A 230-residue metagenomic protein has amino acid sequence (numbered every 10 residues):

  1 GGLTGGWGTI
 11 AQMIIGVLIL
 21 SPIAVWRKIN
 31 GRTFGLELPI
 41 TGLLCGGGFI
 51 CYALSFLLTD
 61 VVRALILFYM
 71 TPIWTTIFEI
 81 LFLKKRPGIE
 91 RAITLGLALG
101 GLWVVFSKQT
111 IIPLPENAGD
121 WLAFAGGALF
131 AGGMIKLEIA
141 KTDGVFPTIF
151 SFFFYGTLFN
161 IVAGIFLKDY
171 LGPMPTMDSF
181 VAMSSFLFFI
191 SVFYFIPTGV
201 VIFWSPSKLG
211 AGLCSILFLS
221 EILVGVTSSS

Functional and structural regions predicted by a protein language model:
G1, G8, S55-F56, L81-L83 (+5 more regions): Hydrophobic/aromatic residues within transmembrane alpha-helices of multi-pass small-molecule transporters
G1, V17-L20, T75-T76, I112-L171: Transmembrane alpha-helical segments that form core, pore/gating elements of small-molecule transporters/exporters
G2-G6, G31-F34, S107-L129, K168-I190: Juxtamembrane helix-entry segments on the extracytoplasmic side of multipass membrane proteins
A11, L65-M70, L137-G156, F195-S230: Helix-helix packing/entry segments at the starts of transmembrane helices
L20, E90-K108: Hydrophobic transmembrane alpha-helices of multi-pass small-molecule transport proteins
S21, G42, G46-I50, P72-I77 (+4 more regions): Hydrophobic/small/kink-forming positions within alpha-helical transmembrane segments of polytopic membrane proteins
A24-R27, Y52, T71-I93, L223-S230: C-terminal transmembrane-helix exit sites in multi-pass transporters
R27-R63, V104, S191-L209: Specific transmembrane alpha-helical segments of multi-pass solute transporters/efflux pumps, especially DMT/EamA
